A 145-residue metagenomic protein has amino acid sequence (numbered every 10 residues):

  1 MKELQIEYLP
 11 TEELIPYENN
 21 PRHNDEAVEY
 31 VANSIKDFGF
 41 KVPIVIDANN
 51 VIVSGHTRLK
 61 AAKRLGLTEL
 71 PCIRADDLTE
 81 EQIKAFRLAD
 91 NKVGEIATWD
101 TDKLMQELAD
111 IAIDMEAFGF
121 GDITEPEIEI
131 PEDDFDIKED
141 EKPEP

Functional and structural regions predicted by a protein language model:
M1-P145: Aromatic/glycine/proline-enriched transmembrane-helix motif characteristic of membrane-embedded glycan-assembly enzymes
